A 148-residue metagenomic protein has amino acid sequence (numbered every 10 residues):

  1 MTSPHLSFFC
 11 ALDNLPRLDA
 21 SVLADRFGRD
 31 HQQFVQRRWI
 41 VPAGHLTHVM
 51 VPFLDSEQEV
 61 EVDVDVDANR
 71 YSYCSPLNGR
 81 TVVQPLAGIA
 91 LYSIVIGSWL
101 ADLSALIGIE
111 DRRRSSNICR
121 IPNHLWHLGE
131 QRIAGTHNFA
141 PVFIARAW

Functional and structural regions predicted by a protein language model:
M1-H137: Extended, compositionally biased accessory segments flanking or bridging domains
I133-W148: Extended, non-transmembrane interaction/recognition domains
